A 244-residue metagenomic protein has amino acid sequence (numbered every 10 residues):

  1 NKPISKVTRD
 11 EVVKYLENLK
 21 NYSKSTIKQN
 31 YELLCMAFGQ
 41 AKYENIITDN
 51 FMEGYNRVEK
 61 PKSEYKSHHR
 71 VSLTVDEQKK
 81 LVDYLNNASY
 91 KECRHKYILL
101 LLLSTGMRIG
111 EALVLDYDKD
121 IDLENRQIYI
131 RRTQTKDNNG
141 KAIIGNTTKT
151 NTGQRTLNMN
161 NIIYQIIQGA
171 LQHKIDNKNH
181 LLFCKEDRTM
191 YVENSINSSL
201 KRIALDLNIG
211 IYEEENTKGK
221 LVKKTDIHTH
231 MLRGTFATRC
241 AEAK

Functional and structural regions predicted by a protein language model:
N1-E44, H69, A88-C93, M190-S195 (+1 more regions): N-terminal core-binding DNA-recognition domain of tyrosine site-specific recombinases/integrases
L19, L34-K42, I167-A170, I203 (+2 more regions): Hydrophobic recognition helices of helix-based DNA-binding modules
N21, S67, H95, E124 (+5 more regions): Exposed loop/turn and edge beta-strand positions of beta-sandwich/beta-sheet ligand-binding modules
K28, Y43, I47-D49, E53-V114 (+2 more regions): Basic, Lys/Arg- and aromatic-enriched nucleic-acid-binding interface segment
K42-E53, D120-N125, G169-D176, D206-E214: Proline-centered turn/helix-capping motifs that create local helix->coil transitions or kinks
R57, V114-H173: Conserved tyrosine-mediated DNA breakage-rejoining catalytic core shared by Y-recombinases
D83-E92, T105, L157, Q172-L181 (+2 more regions): Short, basic (Lys/Arg/His-rich) helix/loop patches that form interaction surfaces in the mid-to-C-terminal regions
